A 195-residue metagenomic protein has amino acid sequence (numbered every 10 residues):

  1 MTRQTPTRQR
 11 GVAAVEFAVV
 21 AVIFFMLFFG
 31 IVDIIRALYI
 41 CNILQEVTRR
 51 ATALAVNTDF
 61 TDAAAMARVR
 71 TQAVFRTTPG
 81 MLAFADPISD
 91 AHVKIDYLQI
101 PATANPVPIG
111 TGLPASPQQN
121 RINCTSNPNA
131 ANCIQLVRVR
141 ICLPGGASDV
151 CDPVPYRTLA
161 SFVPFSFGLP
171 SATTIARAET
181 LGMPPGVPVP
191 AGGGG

Functional and structural regions predicted by a protein language model:
T2-T77: Alpha-helical assembly-interface signal, strongest on the long, hydrophobic N-terminal helix that forms
V56-G195: Short, conserved structural patches
